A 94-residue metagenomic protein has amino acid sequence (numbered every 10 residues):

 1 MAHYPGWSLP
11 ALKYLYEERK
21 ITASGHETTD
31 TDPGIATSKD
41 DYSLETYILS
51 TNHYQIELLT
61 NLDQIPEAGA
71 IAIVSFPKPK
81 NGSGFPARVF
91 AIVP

Functional and structural regions predicted by a protein language model:
M1-P94: Active-/binding-site microenvironments in catalytic and ligand-binding cores
